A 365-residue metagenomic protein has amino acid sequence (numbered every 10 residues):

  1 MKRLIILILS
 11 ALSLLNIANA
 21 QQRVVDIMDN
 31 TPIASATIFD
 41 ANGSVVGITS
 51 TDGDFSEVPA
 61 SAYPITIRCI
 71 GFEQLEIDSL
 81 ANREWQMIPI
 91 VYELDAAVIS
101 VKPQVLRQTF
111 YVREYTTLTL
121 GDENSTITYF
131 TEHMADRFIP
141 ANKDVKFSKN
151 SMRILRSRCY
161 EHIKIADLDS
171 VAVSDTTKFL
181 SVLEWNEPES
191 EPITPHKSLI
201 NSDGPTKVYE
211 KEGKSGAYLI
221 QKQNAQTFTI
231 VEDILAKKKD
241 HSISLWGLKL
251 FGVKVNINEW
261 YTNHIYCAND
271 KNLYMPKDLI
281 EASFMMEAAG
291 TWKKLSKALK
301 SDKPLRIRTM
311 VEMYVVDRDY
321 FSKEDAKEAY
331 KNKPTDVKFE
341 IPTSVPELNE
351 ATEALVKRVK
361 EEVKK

Functional and structural regions predicted by a protein language model:
M1-R23: Bacterial Sec-dependent N-terminal signal peptides
Q22-N30, G53, A97: A short, amphipathic beta-strand motif
I27-N42: Short, ordered, surface-exposed loop/turn motifs in non-cytosolic proteins
A36-D40, I65, I99: Hydrophobic beta-strand segments
S44-D54: Short, acidic Ser/Thr/Gly-rich low-complexity loop/linker segments typical of extracellular and cell-surface proteins
S56-Y63: Short Pro-Gly-centered beta-turn/loop motif in secreted/extracellular proteins
T66-I77: A short, solvent-exposed loop/turn motif at the edges and junctions of modular extracellular/periplasmic domains
Q86-K365: Surface-exposed, low-complexity/disordered segments and acidic/polar micro-motifs at processing/linker regions
